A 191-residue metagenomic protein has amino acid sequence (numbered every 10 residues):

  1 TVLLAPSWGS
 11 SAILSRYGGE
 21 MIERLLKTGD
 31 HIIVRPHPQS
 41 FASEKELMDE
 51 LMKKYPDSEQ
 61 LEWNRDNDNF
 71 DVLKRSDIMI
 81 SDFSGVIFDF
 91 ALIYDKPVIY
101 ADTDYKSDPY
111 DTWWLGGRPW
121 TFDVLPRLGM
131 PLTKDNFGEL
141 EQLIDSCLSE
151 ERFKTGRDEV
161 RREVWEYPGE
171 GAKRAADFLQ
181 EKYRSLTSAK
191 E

Functional and structural regions predicted by a protein language model:
T1-L51, K134-F137, L148-S149, V164-Y167 (+1 more regions): Conserved catalytic-core segment of nucleotide-activated headgroup transferases in glycan assembly
A5-P6, R35-P36, N64-D66, I80-F83 (+1 more regions): Short His-Asn-centered micro-motif
D30, S58-L61, G129-P131: Short, conserved active-site loop motifs that form the nucleotide-linked donor/cofactor pocket
I33, Q60, D71, I78-S81 (+3 more regions): N-terminal cap/leader regions of alpha/beta-hydrolase-fold enzymes, predominantly small-molecule hydrolases
E44-F88: Donor nucleotide-activated moiety binding/catalytic core segment of transferases that use nucleotide-activated donors
L51-M52, G85-E163: Catalytic binding pocket for nucleotide-activated donors in carbohydrate/polymer assembly enzymes
P168-E191: C-terminal alpha-helical cap of glycosyltransferases
